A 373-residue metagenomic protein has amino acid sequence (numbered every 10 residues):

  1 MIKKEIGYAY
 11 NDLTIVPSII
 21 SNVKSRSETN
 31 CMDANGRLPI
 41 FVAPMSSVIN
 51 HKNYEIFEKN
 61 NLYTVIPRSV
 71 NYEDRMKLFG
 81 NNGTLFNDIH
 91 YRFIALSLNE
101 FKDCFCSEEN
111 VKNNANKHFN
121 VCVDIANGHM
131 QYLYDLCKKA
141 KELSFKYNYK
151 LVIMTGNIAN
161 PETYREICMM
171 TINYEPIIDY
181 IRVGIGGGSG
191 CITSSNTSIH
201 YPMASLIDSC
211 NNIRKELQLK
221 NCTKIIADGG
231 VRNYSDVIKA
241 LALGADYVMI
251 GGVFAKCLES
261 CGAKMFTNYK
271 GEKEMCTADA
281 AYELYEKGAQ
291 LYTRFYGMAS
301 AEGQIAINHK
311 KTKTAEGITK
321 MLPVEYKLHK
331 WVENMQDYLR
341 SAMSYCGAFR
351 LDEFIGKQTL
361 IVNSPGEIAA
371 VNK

Functional and structural regions predicted by a protein language model:
M1-K224, G252-F254: Active-site entrance/lid segments in N-terminal catalytic domains of soluble metabolic enzymes
M1-S21, Y174-P176, S198-A227, V231-K373: Alpha/beta catalytic cores of nucleotide-metabolism and tRNA/nucleoside-modifying enzymes
